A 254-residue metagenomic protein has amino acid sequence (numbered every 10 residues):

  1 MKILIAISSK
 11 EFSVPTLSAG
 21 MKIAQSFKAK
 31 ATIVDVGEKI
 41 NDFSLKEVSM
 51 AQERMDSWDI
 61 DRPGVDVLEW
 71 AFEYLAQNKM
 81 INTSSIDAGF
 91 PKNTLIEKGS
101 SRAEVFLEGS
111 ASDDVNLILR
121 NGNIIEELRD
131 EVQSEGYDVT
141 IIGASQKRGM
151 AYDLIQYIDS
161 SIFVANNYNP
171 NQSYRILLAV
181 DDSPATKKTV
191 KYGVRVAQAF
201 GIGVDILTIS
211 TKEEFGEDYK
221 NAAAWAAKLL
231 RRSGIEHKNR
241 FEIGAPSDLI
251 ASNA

Functional and structural regions predicted by a protein language model:
M1-D66, E73-T83, R175-R240: Small/aliphatic-rich secondary-structure junction motif
E11-A19, A24-Q25, D114-Q172, A251-A254: Gly/Ser-rich helix-loop-strand patches that form or flank binding pockets for ribonucleotide-derived cofactors
G37-K39, N121-N123, Y168, S210 (+1 more regions): Short, solvent-exposed coil/turn elements at secondary-structure transition points
I40, S44, V48, E97-S101 (+7 more regions): N-proximal short alpha-helices
I40-N41, P91-K92, R148, N171 (+2 more regions): Short secondary-structure capping/turn micro-motifs that flank functional sites
W58, E73-T140, S145, R231-A254: Structural beta-alpha unit
V65-L68, I125: Generic internal hydrophobic packing segments that stabilize the cores of diverse globular domains
W70, G89-L95, Q156-D159, T211-E217: Short acidic/polar alpha-helix capping motifs at helix-coil junctions
